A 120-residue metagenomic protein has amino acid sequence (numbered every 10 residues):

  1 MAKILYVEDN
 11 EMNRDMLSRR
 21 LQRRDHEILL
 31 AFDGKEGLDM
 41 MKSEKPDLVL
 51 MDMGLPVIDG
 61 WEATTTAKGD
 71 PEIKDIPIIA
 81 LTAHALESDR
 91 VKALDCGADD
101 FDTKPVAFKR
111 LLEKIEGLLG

Functional and structural regions predicted by a protein language model:
E8: Conserved acidic carboxylate
E11-L29: Two-component/phosphorelay signaling modules centered on CheY-like receiver
S18, P105-I115: C-terminal output helix
E44-L50, L55: Active-site beta3 strand of CheY-like receiver
P56, T65, K74, L86 (+1 more regions): The feature encodes the CheY-like receiver
